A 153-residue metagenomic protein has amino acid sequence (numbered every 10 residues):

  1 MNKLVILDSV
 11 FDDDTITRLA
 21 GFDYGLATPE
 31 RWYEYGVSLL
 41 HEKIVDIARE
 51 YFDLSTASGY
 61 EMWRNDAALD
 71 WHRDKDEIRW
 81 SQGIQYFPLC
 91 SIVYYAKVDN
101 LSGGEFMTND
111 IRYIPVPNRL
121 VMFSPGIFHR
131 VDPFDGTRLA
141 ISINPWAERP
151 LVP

Functional and structural regions predicted by a protein language model:
M1-L120, G126-P153: Fe(II)/2-oxoglutarate oxygenase catalytic core
